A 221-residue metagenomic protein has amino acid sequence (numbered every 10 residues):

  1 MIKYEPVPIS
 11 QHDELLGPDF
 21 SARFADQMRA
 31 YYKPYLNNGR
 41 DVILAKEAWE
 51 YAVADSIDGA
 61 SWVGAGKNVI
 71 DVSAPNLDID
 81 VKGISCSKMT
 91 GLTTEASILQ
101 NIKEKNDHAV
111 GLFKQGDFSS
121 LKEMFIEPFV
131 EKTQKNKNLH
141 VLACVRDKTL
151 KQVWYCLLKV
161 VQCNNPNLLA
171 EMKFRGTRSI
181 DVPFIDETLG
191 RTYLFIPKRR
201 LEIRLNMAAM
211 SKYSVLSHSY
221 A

Functional and structural regions predicted by a protein language model:
M1-N68, S73-A74, G83-A221: Nucleic-acid endonuclease domains
